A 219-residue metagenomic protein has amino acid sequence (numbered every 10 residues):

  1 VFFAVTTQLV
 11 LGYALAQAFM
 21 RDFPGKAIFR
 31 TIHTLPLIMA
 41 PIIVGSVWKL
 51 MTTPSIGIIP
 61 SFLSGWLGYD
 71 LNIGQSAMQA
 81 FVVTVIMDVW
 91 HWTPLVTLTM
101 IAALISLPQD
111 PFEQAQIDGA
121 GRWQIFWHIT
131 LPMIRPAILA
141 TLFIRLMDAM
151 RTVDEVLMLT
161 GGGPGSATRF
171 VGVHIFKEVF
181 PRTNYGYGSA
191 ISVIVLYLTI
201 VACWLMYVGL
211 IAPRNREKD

Functional and structural regions predicted by a protein language model:
V1-D219: A structural signal for multi-pass alpha-helical bundles of membrane permease subunits that mediate small-molecule
